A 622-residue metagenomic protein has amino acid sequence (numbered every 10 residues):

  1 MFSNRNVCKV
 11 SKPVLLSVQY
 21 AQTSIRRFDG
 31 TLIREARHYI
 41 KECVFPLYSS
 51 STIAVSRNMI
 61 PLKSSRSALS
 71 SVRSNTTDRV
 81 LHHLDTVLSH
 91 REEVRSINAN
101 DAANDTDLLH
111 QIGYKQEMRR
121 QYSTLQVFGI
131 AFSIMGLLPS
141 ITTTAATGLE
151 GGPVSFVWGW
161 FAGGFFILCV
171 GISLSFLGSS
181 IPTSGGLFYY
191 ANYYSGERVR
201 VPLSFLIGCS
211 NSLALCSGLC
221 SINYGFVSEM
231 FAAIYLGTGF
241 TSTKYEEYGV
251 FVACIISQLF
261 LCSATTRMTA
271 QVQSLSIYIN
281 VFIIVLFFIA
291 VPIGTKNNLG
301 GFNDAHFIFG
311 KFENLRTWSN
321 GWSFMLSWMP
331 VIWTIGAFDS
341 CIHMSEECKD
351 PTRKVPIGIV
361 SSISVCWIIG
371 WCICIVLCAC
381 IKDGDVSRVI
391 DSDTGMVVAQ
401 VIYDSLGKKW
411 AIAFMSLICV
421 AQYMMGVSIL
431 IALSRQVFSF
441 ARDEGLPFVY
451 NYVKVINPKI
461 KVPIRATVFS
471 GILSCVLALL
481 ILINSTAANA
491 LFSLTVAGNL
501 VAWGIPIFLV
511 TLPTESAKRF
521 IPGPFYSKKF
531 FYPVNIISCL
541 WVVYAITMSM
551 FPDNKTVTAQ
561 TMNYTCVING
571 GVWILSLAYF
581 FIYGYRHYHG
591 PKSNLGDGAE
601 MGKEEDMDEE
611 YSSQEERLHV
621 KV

Functional and structural regions predicted by a protein language model:
A21, A36, I40, V44 (+4 more regions): Membrane-interface "cap" regions at the ends of multi-pass membrane proteins
P139-T241, I368: Extracellular loop-to-transmembrane helix junctions
A162, S204, I234-T266, I284-F287 (+2 more regions): Transmembrane alpha-helical segments of multi-pass small-molecule transport proteins
F188-R200, N223-E247, M344-P351, V360-I363 (+4 more regions): Helix-loop-helix connectors at the membrane interface of multi-pass transporters/channels
Y189-E197, Y235-L236, N314, G358 (+2 more regions): TM-loop-TM module centered on a large, flexible mid-protein loop between adjacent transmembrane helices in multi-pass
T241-E246, Y278-D404, A411: Helix-loop-helix junctions that connect adjacent transmembrane segments in multi-pass membrane transporters
E247-H306, G336, I359-I363, F492-W503 (+3 more regions): Membrane-interface loop-to-helix entry segments
Y452-V462, W503-V567: C-terminal membrane-solvent junction of multi-pass transporters and transport-like membrane proteins
